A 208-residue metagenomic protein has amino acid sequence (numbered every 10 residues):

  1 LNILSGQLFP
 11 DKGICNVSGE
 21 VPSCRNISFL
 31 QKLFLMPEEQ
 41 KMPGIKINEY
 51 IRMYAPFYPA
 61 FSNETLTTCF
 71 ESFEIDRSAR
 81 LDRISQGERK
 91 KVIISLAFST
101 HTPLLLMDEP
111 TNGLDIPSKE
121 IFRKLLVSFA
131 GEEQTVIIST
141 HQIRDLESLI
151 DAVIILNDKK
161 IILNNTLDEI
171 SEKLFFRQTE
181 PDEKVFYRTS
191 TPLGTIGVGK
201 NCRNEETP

Functional and structural regions predicted by a protein language model:
S5: Helix-to-loop junction immediately C-terminal to a conserved catalytic motif
G13-C24, S28-F29: Conserved ABC transporter NBD signature motif
I27-Q31, L35-V92: ABC-family P-loop ATPase nucleotide-binding domains
L105-E109: Catalytic Walker B motif of ABC-type/P-loop ATPase nucleotide-binding domains
I116-S118: Helix N-cap at the start of a conserved alpha-helix in ABC-type nucleotide-binding domains
D168-P208: ABC ATPase nucleotide-binding domains
